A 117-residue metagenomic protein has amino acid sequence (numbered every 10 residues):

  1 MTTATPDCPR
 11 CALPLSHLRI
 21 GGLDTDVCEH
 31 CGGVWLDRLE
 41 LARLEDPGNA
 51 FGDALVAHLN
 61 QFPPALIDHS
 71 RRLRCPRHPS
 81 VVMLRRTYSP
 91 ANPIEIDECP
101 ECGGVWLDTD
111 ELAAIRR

Functional and structural regions predicted by a protein language model:
T2-D7, L66-R77: Intrinsically disordered, low-complexity linear regions
T3-A4, C11-G33, L39, E45: Cys/His-rich metal-coordination motifs, chiefly Zn-binding "fingers/knuckles"
C8-C11, C28, C75-H78, C99: Short cysteine-rich clusters marking metal-coordination/redox-active sites
P9-L15, G52-P64, P79-R86: Short Cys/His-rich Zn2+-coordinating modules
P14, C31-V34, H78-V82, C102-V105: Cys/His-rich metal-chelating microdomains
R19-T25, T87-I96: Short linker/helix segments within small regulatory modules
V34-L36, L41, V105-L107, L112: Short, structured motif recognition centered on aromatic/hydrophobic residues
E40-L66, R116-R117: Short, intrinsically disordered terminal segments enriched in charged and Pro/Gly residues
